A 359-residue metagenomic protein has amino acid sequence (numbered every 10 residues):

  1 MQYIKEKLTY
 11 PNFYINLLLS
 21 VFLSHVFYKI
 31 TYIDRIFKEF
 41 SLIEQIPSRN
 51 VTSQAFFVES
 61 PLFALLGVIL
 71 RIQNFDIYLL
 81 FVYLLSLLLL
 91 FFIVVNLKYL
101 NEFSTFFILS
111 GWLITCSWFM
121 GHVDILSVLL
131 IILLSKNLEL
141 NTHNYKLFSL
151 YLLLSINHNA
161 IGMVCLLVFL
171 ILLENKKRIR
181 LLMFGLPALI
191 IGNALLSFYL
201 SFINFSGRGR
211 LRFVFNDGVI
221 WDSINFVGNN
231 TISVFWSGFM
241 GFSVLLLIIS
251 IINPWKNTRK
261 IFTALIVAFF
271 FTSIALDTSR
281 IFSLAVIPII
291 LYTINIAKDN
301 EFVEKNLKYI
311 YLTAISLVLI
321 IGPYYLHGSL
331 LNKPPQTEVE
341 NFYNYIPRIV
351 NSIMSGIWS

Functional and structural regions predicted by a protein language model:
T9-F37, A188-F202, A314-L326: Transmembrane signal-anchor helices characteristic of membrane glycosylation enzymes that use polyprenol
L23-K29, R180-I251: Membrane-lumen/periplasm interface segments of specific transmembrane helices in polyprenyl phosphate-linked
R49-D76, L80: Short hydrophobic/aromatic helix or loop-helix immediately within or flanking a transmembrane segment in polytopic
A64, F91-F92, S104-L129, I156: Aromatic- and kink-enriched transmembrane "portal" helix at the membrane-lumen/periplasm boundary that abuts
L80-E102: Transmembrane-helix motifs of polytopic, lipid-linked glycan transferases
F92, I125-L147, I289-Y292: Specific aromatic-rich, kink-prone transmembrane helix
I114-I125, F242-K298: Membrane-water interface signatures at transmembrane helix termini and the short loops that connect adjacent helices
N144-A160, V164-L172, P187-I190, A268-F271: Membrane-interface alpha helices of multi-pass inner-membrane proteins
